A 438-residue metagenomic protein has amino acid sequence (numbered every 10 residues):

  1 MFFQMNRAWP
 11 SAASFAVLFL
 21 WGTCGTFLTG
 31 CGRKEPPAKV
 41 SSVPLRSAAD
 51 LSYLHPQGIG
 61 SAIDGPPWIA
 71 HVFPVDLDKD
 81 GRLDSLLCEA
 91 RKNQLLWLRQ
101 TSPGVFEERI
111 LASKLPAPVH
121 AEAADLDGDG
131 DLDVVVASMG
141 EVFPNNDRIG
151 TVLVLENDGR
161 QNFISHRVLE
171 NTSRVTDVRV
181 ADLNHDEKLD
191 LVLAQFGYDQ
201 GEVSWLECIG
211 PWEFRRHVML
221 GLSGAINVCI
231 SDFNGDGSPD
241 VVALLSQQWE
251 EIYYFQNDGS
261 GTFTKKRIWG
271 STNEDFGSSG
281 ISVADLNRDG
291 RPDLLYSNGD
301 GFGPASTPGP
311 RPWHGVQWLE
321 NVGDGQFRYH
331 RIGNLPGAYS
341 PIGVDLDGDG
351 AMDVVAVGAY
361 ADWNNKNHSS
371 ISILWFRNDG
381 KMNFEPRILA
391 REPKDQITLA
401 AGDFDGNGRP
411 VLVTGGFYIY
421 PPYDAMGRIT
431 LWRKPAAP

Functional and structural regions predicted by a protein language model:
M1-P10: N-terminal secretory signal peptides that target proteins for export/translocation
W9-A12, K39-V40: Intrinsically disordered, low-complexity segments
S11-S14, I69: Hydrophobic alpha-helical segments and their boundary regions
A13-T26: Bacterial N-terminal signal peptides
C31-P438: Beta-propeller-forming repeat regions
